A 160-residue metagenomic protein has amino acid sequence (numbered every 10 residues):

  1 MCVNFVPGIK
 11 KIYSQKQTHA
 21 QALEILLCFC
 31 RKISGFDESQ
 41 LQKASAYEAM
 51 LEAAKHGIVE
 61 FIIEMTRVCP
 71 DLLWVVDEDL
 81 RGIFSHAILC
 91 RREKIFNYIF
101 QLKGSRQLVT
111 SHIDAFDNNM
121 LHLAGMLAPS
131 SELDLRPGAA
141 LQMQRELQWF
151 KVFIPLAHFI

Functional and structural regions predicted by a protein language model:
M1-I160: Acidic, Ser/Thr- and Pro/Gly-rich low-complexity regulatory segments
